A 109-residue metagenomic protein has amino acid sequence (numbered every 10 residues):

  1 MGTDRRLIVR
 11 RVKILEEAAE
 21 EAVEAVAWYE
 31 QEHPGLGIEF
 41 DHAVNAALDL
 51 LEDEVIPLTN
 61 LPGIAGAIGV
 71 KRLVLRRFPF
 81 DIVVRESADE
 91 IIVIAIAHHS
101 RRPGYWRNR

Functional and structural regions predicted by a protein language model:
M1-A43: Arg/Lys-rich, positively charged N-terminal/basic patches that mediate binding to nucleic acids
G2-I8, L75-R109: Enriched for short, Lys/Arg-rich terminal
V12-E16, G66, I91-I92: Short, charged low-complexity linear motifs
E17-E20, E30, I68, V74-L75 (+1 more regions): Alpha-helical interaction segments
I38-E39, T59-P62, Y105: Short, hydrophobic secondary-structure boundary micro-motifs
A43-D53: Compact soluble domain cores
D53-D89: Basic/aromatic recognition patch in beta-strand/loop cores that engages polyanionic ligands
